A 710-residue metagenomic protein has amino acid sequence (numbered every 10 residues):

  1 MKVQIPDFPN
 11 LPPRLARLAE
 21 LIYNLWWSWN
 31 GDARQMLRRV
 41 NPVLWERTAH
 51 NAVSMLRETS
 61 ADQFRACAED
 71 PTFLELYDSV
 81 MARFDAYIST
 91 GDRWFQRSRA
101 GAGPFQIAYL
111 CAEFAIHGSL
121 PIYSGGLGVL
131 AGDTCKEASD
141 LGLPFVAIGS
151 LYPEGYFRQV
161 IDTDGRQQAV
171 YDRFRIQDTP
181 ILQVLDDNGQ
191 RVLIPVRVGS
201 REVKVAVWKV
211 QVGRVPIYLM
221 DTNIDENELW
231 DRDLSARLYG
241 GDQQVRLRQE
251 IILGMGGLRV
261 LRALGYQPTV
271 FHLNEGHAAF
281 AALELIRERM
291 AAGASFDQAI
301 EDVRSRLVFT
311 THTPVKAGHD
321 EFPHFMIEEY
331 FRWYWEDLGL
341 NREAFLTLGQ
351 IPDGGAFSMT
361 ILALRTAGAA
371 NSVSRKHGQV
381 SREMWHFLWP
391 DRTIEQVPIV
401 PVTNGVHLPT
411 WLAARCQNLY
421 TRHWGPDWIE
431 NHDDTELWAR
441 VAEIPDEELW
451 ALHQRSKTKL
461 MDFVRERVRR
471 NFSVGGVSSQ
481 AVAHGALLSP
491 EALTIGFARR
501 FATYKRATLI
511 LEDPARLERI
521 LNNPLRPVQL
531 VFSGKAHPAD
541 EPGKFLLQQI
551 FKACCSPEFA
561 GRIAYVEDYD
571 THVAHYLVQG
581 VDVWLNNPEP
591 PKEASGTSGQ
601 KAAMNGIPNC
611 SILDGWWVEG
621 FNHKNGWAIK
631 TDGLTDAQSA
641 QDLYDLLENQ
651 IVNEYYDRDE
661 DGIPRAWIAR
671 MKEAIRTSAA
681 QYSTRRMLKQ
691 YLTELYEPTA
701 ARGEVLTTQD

Functional and structural regions predicted by a protein language model:
M1-D710: Catalytic cores of carbohydrate-active enzymes across secretory and cytosolic contexts
